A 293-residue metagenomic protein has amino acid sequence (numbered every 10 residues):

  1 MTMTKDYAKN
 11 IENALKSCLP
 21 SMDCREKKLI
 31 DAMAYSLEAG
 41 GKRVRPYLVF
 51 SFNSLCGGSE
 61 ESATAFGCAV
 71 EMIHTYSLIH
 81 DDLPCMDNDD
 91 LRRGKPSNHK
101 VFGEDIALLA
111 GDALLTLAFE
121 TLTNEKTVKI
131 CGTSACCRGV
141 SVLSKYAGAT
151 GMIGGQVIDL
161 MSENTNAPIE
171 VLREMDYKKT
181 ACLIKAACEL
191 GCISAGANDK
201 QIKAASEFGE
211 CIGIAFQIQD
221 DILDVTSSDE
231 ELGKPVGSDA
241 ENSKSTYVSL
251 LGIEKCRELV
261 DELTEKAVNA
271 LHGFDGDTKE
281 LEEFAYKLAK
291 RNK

Functional and structural regions predicted by a protein language model:
M1-T4: Double-stranded RNA-binding/processing signature
D6, N10, L19, D23-L271 (+1 more regions): Mg2+-dependent prenyl diphosphate-binding active-site environment of isoprenoid biosynthetic enzymes
